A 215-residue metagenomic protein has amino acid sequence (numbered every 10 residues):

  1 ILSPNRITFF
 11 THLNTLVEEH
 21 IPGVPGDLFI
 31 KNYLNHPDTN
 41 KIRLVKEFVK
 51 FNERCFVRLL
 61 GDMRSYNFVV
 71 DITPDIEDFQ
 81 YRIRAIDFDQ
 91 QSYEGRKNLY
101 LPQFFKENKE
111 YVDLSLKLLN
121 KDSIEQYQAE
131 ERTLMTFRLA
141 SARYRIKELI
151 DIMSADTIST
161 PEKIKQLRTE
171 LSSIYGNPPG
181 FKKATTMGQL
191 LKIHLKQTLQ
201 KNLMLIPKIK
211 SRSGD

Functional and structural regions predicted by a protein language model:
I1-G26: Conserved ATP-binding subdomain of kinase catalytic cores across diverse folds
S3-P4, V17, V69, R84-D87 (+1 more regions): A structural signal for short, well-ordered beta-strand segments and their strand-loop junctions that often border
V17, F29-L34: Active-site-proximal segments of catalytic enzyme domains that coordinate small-molecule cofactors or metal ions
P25, N35-P37, T185-M187: Alpha-helix capping and helix-coil boundary motifs
G26-D27, G95: Intrinsically disordered, low-complexity acidic/polar segments
N32-N98: Conserved kinase catalytic-core segment
I76-D215: C-terminal catalytic region of ATP-dependent kinase domains
